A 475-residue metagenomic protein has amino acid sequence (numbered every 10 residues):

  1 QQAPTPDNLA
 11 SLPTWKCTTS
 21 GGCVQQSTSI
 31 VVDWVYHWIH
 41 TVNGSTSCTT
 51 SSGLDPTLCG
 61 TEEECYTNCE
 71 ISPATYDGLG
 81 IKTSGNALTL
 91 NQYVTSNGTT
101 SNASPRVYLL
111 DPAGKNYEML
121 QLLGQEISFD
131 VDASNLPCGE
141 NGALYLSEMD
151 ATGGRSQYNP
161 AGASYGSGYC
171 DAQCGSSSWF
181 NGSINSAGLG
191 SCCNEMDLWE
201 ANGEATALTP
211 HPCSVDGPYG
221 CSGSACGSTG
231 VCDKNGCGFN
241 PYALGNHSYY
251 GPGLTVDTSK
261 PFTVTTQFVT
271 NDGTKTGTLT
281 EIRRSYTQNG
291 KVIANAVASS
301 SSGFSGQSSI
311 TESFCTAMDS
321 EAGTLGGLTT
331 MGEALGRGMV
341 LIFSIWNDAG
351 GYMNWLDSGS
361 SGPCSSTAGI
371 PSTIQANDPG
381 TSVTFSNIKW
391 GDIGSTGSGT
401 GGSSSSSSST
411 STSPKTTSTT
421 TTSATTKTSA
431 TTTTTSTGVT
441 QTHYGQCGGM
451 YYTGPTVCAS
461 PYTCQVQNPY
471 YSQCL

Functional and structural regions predicted by a protein language model:
Q1-N194, W199-G203, L328-T330, L341-S344 (+2 more regions): A long-range scaffold signal marking pre-active-site subdomains of enzyme folds
Q2-C23, H40, G44, D150-Y169 (+5 more regions): Aromatic sugar-binding interfaces of carbohydrate-active proteins
S47, L58, E64, H443-L475: Secreted, short cysteine-rich peptides and small extracellular cysteine-rich domains stabilized by multiple disulfide
S52, T57, E62, L244-P261: Short, aromatic/His-centered strand-loop micro-motif at the edge of beta-sheets
A87, G98-L109, E118-Q121, P210-Y249 (+2 more regions): Short N-terminal edge-element motif at the start of the domain
S403-G438: Extracellular mucin-like PTS domains
